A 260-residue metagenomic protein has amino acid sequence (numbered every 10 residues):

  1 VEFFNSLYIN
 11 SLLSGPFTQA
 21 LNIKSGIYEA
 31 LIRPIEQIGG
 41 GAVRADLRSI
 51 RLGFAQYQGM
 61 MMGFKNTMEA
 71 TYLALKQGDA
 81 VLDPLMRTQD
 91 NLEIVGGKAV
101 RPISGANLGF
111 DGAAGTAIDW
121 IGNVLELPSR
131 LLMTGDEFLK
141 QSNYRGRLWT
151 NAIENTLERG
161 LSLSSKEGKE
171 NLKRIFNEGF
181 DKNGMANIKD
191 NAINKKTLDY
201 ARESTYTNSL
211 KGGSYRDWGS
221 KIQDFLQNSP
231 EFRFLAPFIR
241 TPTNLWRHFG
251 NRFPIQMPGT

Functional and structural regions predicted by a protein language model:
V1-T260: Amphipathic interfacial helices
